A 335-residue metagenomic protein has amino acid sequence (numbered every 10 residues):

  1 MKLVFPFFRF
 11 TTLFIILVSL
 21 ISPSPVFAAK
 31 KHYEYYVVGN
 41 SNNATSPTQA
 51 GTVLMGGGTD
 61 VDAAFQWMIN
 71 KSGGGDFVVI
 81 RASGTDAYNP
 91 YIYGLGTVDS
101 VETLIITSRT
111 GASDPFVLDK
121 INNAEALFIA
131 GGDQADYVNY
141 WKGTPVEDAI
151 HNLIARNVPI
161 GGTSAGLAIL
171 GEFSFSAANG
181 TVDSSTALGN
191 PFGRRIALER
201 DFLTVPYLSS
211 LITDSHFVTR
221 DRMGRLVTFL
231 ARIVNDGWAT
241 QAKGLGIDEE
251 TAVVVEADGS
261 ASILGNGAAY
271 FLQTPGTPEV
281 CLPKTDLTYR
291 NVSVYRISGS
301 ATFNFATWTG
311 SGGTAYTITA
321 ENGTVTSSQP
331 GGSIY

Functional and structural regions predicted by a protein language model:
M1-T12: Bacterial N-terminal signal peptides that target proteins for export
F10-S22: Bacterial N-terminal signal peptides
S24-A28: Sec/Tat signal peptide C-region and signal peptidase I cleavage site
A29-A130, R296: N-terminal beta1-alpha1 cap of cysteine-dependent amidohydrolase-like domains
A29-G74, S176, T181-Y335: C-terminal and late-domain segments of enzyme folds
K120-N123, G143-N157: Catalytic-core regions built around general acid/base machinery
A130-G131, L153-S174: Catalytic nucleophile loop
Q134-T144: Glycine/threonine-rich flexible loop motifs
